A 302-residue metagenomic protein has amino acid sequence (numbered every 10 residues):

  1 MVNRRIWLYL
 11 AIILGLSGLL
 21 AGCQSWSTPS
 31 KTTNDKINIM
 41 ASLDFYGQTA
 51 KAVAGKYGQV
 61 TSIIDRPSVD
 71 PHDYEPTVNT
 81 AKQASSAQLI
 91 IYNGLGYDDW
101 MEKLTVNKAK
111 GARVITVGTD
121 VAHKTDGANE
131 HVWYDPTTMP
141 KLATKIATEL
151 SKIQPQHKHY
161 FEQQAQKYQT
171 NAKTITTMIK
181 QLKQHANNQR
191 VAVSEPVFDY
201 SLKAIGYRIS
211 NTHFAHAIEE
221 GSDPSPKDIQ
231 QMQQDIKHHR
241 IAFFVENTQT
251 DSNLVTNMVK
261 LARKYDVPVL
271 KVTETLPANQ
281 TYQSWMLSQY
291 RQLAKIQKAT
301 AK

Functional and structural regions predicted by a protein language model:
V2-I12, A21-K302: Extracytoplasmic metal-acquisition and chelation regions
